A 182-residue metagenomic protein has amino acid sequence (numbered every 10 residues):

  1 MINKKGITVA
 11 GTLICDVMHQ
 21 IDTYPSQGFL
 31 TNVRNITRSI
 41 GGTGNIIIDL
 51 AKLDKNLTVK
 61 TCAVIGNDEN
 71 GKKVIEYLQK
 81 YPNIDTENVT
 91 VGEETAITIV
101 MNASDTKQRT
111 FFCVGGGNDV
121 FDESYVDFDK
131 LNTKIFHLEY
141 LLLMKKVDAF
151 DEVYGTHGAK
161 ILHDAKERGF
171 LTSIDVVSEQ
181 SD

Functional and structural regions predicted by a protein language model:
M1-I14, I75-T90, M101-D182: Ribokinase/PfkB-type carbohydrate-kinase core domain
M1-V64, E69-K73, Q79: Glycine-rich phosphate/adenosyl-contacting loop at the front of the ribokinase-like
C62-N67, P82-T95: Beta-strand->loop->alpha-helix junctions that form or flank phosphate-binding loops in nucleotide-handling enzymes
T98: Glycine-rich phosphate-binding loop of ATP-grasp-fold ATP-dependent ligases
